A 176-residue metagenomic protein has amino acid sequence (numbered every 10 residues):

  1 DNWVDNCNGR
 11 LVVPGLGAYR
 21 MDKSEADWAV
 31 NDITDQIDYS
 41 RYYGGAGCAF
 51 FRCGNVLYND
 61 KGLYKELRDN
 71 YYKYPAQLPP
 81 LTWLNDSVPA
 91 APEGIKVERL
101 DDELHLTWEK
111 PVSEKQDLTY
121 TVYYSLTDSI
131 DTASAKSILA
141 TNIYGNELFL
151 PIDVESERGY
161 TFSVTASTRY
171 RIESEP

Functional and structural regions predicted by a protein language model:
D1-W83: Substrate-binding cleft of secreted/luminal carbohydrate-active enzymes
R52, K110, Y124-D128, A166-T168: Residue-level signal for short segments within beta-strands and strand-turn junctions of well-structured beta-sheet
S87-K96: Proline-enriched interdomain boundary motifs that mark the N-terminal boundary and often initiate the first structured
D102-K115: Conserved aromatic anchor
E114-I138: Extracellular low-complexity, O-glycosylation-prone stalks/linkers
I138-G145: Short beta-strand segments within Ig-like beta-sandwich modules, predominantly Fibronectin type-III
N146-L150: Short strand-edge motifs at loop-to-beta-strand transitions and within beta-strands of extracellular beta-rich domains
P151-S174: Beta-strand-rich modules
